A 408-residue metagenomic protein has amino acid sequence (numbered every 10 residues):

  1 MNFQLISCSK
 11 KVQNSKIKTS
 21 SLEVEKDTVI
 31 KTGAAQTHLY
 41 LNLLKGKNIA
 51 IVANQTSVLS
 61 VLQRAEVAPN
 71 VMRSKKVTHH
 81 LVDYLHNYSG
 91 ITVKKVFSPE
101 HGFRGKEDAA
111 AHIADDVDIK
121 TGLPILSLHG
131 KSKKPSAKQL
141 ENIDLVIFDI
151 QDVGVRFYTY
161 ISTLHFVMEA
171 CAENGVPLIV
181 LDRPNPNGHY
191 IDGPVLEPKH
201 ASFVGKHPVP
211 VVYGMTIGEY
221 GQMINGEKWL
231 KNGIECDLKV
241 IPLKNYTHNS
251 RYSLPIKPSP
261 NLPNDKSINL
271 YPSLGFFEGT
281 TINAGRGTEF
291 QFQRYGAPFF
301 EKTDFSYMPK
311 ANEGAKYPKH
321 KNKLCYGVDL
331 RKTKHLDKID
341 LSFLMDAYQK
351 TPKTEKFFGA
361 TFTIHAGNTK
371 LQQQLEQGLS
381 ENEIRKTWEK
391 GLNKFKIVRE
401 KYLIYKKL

Functional and structural regions predicted by a protein language model:
M1-V24: Bacterial Sec-dependent N-terminal signal peptides
T92-H101, L181: Short internal beta-strands
G105-A110, I179-A201: Glycine-rich, charge-decorated loop segments at or immediately adjacent to ligand/cofactor-binding or catalytic sites
I113-I143, V155: Glycine-rich oxoanion-binding loops at beta->alpha junctions
D152-L164: Glycine/threonine-rich flexible loop motifs
A201-Y271: Conserved anion/nucleotide-ligand pocket segment
K244-H320: Glycine-rich, aromatic-lined ligand/substrate-binding cores of catalytic and carbohydrate-binding domains
Q291-E389, K407: Conserved functional hotspot residues or short segments at active or partner-binding sites across diverse domains
